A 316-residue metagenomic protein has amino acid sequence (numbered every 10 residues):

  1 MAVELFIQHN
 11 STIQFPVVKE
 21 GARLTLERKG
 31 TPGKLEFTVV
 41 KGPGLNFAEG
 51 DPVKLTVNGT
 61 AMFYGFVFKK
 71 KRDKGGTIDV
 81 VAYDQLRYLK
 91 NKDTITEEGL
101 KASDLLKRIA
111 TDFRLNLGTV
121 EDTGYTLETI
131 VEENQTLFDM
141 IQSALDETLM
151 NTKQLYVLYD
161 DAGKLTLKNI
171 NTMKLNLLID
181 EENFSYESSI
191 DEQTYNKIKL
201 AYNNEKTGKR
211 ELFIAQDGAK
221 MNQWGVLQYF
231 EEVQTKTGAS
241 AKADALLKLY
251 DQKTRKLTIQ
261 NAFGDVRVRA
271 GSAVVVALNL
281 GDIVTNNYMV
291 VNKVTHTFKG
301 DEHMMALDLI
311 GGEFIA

Functional and structural regions predicted by a protein language model:
M1-Y88, D180-E187: Assembly/oligomerization scaffold segments
A2-H9, V53, K164-T166, K197-Y202 (+1 more regions): Short polybasic amphipathic segments
E20-P43, N183-A316: An acidic/polar, Gly/Ser/Thr-rich interaction patch typically located in mid-to-C-terminal regions of proteins
F37, A82, T94-G118, E132-Y159 (+2 more regions): Amphipathic, non-transmembrane alpha-helical segments in extracytoplasmic/periplasmic proteins
F47-T56, N91-L100, S272-V276: Extended Gly/Ser/Thr-rich low-complexity repeat segments, especially those forming or decorating extracellular
A48-P52, N134, L178-E181, Y195 (+1 more regions): Glycine-centered loop/turn motifs
V57, N169, L278-L280: Conserved "cap/hinge" positions at secondary-structure junctions
T77-I78, D84-Q85, E121-E192: Short beta-strand-centered interaction patches in the first periplasmic/extracellular domains of large envelope
